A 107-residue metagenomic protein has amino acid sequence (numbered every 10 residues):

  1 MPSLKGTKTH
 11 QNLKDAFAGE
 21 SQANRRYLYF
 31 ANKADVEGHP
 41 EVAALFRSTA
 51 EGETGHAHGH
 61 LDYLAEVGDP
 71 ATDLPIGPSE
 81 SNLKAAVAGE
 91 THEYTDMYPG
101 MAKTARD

Functional and structural regions predicted by a protein language model:
M1-D107: Non-heme di-metal
